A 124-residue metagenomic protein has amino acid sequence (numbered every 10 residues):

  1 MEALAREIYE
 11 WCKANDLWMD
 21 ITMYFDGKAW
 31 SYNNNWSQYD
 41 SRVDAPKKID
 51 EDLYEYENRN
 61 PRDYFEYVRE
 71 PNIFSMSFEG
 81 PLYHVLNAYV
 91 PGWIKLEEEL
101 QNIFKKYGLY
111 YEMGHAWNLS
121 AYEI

Functional and structural regions predicted by a protein language model:
M1-H84: An N-terminal amphipathic alpha-helical segment
H84-V90: Short, basic/low-complexity N-terminal boundary segments at the transition from targeting/disordered tails
V90-I124: Short, compact, well-ordered microdomains
